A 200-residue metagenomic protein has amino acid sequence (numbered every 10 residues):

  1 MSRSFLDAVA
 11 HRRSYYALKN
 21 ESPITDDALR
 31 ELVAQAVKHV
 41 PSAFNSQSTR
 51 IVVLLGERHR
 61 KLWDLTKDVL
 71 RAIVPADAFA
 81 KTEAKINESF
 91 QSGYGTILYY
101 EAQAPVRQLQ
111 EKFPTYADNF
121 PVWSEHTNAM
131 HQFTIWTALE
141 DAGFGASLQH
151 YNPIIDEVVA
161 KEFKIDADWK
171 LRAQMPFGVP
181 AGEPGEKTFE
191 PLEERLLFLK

Functional and structural regions predicted by a protein language model:
M1-G95, F198-K200: N-terminal amphipathic, basic helical "cap/leader" segment at the start of enzyme domains
A8-A17, K170-K200: C-terminal helix-cap and adjacent tail motif
A36-V37, Q103, F113-A160: Small-aliphatic-rich amphipathic alpha-helix that forms the alpha element of a beta-alpha
S46-T49, D141, R172: Short secondary-structure junction motifs
K61-W63, P105-L109: Short acidic/glycine-rich loop or secondary-structure boundary segments that cap or lie
K67-D68, Q110-N119, F189: Short, surface-exposed, charged loop/turn segments at secondary-structure junctions
V69-L70, K164-A167: Short, hinge-like loop/turn segments at secondary-structure boundaries
G93-A104: Active-site-adjacent structural patch at catalytic or cofactor/ligand-binding sites
